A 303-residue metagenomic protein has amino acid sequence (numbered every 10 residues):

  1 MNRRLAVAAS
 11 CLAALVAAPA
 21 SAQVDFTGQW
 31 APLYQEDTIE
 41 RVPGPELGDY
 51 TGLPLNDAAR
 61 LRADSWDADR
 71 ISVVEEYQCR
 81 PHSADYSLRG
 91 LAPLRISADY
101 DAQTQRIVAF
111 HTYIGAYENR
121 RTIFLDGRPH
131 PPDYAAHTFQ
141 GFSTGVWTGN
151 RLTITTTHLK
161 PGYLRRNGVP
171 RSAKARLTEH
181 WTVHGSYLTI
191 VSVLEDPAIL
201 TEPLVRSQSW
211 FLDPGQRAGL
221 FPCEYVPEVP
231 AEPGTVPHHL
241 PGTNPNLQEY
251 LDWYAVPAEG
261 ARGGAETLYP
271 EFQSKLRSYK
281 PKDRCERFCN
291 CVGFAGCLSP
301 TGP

Functional and structural regions predicted by a protein language model:
M1-A9: Bacterial N-terminal signal peptides that target proteins for export
C11-A13: Repetitive helical segments and hydrophobic/amphipathic motifs
A17-P19: N-terminal signal peptide c-region/cleavage motif recognized by signal peptidases
A22-P303: PEST-like low-complexity, intrinsically disordered acidic/proline/serine-rich tracts that flank trafficking/processing
